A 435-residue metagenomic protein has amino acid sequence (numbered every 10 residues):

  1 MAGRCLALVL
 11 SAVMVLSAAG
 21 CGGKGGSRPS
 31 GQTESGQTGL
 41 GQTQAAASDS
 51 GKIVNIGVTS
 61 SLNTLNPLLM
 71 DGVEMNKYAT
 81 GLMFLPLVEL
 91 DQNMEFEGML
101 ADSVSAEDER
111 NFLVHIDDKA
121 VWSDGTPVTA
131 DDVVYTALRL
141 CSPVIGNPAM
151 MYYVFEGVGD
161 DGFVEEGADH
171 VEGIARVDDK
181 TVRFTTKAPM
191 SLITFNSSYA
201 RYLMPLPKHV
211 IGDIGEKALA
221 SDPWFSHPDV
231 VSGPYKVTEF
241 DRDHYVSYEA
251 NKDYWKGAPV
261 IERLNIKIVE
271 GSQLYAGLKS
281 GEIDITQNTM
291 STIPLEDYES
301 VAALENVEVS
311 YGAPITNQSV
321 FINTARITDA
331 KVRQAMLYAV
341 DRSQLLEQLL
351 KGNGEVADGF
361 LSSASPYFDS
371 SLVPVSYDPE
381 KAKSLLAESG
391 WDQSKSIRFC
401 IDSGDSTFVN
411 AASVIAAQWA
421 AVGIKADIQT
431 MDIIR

Functional and structural regions predicted by a protein language model:
M1-I53, E95, G173: Short, low-complexity disordered leader/linker segments with a strong preference for bacterial N-terminal type II
I56, G125, D284-I285, F399 (+1 more regions): Periplasmic binding protein-like
G57-D108, L138, V230-V231: N-terminal lobe/hinge region of extracytoplasmic solute-binding protein
D102-A149, R183, G277: Aromatic- and charge-enriched surface segment that lines or borders ligand/interaction sites
S105, M150-D213: Surface-exposed binding/hinge segments that line and control ligand-binding clefts or catalytic entry sites
P189-M190, S198-P259, R263, Q273: Gly/Pro-rich hinge or "lid" segments in bacterial periplasmic/extracellular proteins
E249, T328-A421: Append "and occasionally in soluble cytosolic enzymes with long acidic Gly/Pro-rich linkers
N251-D297, K425: Ligand-site clamp/hinge motif
